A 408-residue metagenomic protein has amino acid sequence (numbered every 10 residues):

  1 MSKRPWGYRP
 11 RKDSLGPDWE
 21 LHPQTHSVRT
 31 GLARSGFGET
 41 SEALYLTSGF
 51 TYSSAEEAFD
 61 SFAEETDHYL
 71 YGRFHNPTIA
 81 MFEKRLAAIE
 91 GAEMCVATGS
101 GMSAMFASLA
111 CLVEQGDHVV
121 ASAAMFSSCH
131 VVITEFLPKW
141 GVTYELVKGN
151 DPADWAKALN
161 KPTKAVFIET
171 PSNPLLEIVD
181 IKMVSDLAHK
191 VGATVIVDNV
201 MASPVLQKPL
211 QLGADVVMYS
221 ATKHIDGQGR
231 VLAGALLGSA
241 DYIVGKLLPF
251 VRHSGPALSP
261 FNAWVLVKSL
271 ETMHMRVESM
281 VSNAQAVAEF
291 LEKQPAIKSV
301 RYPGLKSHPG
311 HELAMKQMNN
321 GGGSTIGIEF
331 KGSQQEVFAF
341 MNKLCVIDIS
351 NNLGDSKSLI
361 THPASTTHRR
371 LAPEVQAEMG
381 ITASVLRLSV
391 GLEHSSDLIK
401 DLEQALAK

Functional and structural regions predicted by a protein language model:
M1-K12, T134, T143-E145, K161 (+3 more regions): PLP-dependent enzyme catalytic core of the Aspartate aminotransferase-like
S2-G7, R11-D18, Q24-G36, M94-A296 (+2 more regions): Conserved PLP-enzyme active-site core in the AAT-like
S2-N76, K84: N-terminal "arm"/small-domain region of PLP-dependent enzymes with the aminotransferase-like
L32, L46-Y52, M201, K223 (+6 more regions): Glycine-rich beta-alpha junction loops
S54-F106, S128-E135: Conserved N-terminal alpha-helix of the aminotransferase class I/II PLP-enzyme fold
D67, E93, L232, N262 (+3 more regions): Short amphipathic alpha-helical segments
I89, L291-P295, L344: Acidic-histidine catalytic/liganding microenvironments
I297-L386, V390: Conserved C-terminal alpha-helix-loop-beta "cap" of PLP-dependent enzymes that closes/shapes the active-site mouth
